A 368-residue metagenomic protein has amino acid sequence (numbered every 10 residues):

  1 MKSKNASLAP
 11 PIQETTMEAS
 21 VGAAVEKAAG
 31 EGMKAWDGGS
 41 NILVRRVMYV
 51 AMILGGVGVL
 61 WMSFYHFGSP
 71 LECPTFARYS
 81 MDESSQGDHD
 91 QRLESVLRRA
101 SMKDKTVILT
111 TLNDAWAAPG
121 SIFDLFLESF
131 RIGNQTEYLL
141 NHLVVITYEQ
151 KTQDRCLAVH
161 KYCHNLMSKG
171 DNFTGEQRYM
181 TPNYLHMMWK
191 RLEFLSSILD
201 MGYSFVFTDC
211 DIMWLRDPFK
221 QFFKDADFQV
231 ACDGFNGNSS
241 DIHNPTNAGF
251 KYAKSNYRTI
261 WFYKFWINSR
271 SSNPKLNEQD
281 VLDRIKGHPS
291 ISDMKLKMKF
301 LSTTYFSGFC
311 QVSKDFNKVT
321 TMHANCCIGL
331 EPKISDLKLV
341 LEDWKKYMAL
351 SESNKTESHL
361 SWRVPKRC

Functional and structural regions predicted by a protein language model:
K2-I122, E128, Q135-L139, A158-Y162 (+2 more regions): Juxtamembrane luminal stem/stalk of type II transmembrane Golgi/ER carbohydrate-processing enzymes
K4, S20, I53, G58 (+1 more regions): Catalytic core and acceptor-binding pocket of nucleotide-sugar-dependent glycosyltransferases
G55, V59, Q91-R92, V107 (+6 more regions): Acidic, Ser/Thr-rich intrinsically disordered and amphipathic helical segments
S121, V145-M201: Active-site-proximal specificity loops/subdomain of glycosyltransferases
Y138-V144, S204: Short active-site oxyanion
D154-V159, K220-K224, F316: Short loop/helix-cap segments at secondary-structure boundaries that form the rim of catalytic
N172-T181, N238-P245, E331-K333: Short, charged, surface-exposed secondary-structure boundary motifs
H186-P245, F250-Y257: GT-A fold catalytic core of metal-dependent nucleotide-sugar glycosyltransferases, centered on the diacidic
